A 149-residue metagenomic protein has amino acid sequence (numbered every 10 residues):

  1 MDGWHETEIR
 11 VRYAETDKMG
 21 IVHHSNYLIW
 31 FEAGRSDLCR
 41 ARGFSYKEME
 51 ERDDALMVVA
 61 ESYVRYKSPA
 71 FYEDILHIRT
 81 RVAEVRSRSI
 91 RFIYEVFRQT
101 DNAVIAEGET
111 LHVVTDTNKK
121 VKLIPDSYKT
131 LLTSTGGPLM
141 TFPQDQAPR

Functional and structural regions predicted by a protein language model:
M1-A41, R149: Catalytic strand-loop segment that frames the active site of acyl-thioester-processing enzymes
G3-T7, F71-Y72, A83-R149: HotDog/MaoC-like acyl-thioester-processing domains
I9-Y13, Y66, V114: Hydrophobic residues in beta-strands and at strand termini
T16, T80, T110: Ser/Thr-centric signal marking residues that sit in or immediately flank functional binding/regulatory motifs
D17, A33, F44, R52-D53 (+1 more regions): Residue-level signal for pocket-adjacent positions within structured domains
V22, M57-V59, I105: A broad, structural micro-motif
Y27-W30, V58, I93: Residue-level recognition of specific faces of alpha-helices
L38-I90: Hydrophobic beta-strand-centered segment that forms part of the acyl-chain substrate-binding groove
